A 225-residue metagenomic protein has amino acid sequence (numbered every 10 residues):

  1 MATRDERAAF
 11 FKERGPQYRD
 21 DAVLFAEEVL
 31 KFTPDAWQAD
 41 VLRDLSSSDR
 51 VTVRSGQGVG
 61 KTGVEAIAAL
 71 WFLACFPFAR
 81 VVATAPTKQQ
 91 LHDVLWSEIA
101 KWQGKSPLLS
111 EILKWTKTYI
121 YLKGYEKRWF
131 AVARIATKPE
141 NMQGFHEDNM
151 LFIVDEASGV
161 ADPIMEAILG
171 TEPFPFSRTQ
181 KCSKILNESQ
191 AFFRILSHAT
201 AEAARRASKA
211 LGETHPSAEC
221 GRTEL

Functional and structural regions predicted by a protein language model:
M1-L225: Phosphate/NTP-binding elements of NTP-utilizing enzymes
